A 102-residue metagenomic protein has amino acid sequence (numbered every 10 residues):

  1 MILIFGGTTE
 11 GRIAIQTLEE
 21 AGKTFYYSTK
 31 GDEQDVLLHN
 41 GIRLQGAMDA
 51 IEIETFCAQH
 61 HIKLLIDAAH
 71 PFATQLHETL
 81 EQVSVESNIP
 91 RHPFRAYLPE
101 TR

Functional and structural regions predicted by a protein language model:
I2-G31: N-terminal basic/disordered segments at the start of proteins
L3, L37-L38: Eukaryote-specific long, low-complexity intrinsically disordered regions
A14-I15, L37, L76-E78: Short glycine-/acidic-enriched loop or helix-start segments at secondary-structure transitions that form or flank
A14-T17, F56, H60: CheY-like receiver
A21, H39-N40, S87: Short, structured coil segments at secondary-structure junctions
Y27-D35, R95-P99: Short, polar loop motifs at secondary-structure junctions
G41-C57: Glycine-rich, highly charged phosphate/nucleotide-binding loops
C57-R102: Glycine/small-residue-rich loop that forms an oxyanion/phosphate-binding "nest" at active or ligand-binding sites
